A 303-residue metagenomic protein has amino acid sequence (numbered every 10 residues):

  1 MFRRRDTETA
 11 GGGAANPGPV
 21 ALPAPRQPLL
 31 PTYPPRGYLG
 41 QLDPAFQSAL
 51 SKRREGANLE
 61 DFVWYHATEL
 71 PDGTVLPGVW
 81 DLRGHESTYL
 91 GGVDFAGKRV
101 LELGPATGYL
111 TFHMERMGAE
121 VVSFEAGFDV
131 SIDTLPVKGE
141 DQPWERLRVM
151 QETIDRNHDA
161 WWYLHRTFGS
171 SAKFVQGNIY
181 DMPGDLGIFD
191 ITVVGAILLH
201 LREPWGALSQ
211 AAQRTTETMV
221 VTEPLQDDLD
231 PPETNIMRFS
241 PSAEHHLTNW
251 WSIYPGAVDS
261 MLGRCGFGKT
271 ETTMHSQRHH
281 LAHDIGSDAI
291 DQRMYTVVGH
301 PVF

Functional and structural regions predicted by a protein language model:
M1-A57: Membrane-proximal basic amphipathic "stem/tether" segments
T74-K98: Conserved alpha-helix/loop element of class I SAM-dependent methyltransferases that forms part of the SAM/SAH-binding
G91, D181-I188: Short amphipathic alpha-helix with an adjacent loop that forms part of the alpha/beta core around
K98-A106: Conserved class I S-adenosyl-L-methionine
L101, F124-E125, T222: The conserved SAM/SAH-binding core of class I Rossmann-like methyltransferase domains, concentrating on the hydrophobic
Y109-D181: Class I SAM-dependent methyltransferase SAM/SAH-binding core
I154, Y180-G184, V193, R202-Q210 (+1 more regions): S-adenosyl-L-methionine-dependent methyltransferase catalytic module, highlighting the catalytic core
I188-A196: Short SAM/SAH-binding signature in class I
